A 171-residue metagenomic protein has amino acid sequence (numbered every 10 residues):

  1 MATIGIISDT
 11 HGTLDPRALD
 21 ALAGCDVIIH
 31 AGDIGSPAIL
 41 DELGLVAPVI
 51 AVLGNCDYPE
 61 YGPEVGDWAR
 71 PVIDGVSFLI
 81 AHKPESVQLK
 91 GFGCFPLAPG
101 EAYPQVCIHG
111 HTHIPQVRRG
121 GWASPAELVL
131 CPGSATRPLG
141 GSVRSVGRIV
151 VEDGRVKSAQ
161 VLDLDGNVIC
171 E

Functional and structural regions predicted by a protein language model:
M1-V49, D57-D67, G75, S142-S145 (+1 more regions): N-terminal active-site segment of His-dependent metallophosphoesterases
T3-D9, S77-K83, E127-G133, Q160: Active-site-proximal beta-strand elements of phosphoester/diester hydrolases
S8-G12, G32-I34, N55-D57, K83-E85 (+2 more regions): Active-site metal-binding loops of divalent metal-dependent hydrolases
R17-A21, V72, K90-A98: Short amphipathic alpha-helix with an adjacent loop that forms part of the alpha/beta core around
I50, P84-R155: Conserved beta-sheet core of the metallophosphoesterase superfamily
D67-G75, V117-A123: Short acidic-hydrophobic surface loop/beta-edge motif
W68-R70, V146-R148, V161: Conserved hydrophobic/aromatic beta-strand scaffold that supports enzyme active sites
A159-E171: Short, solvent-exposed aromatic-acidic interface loops
